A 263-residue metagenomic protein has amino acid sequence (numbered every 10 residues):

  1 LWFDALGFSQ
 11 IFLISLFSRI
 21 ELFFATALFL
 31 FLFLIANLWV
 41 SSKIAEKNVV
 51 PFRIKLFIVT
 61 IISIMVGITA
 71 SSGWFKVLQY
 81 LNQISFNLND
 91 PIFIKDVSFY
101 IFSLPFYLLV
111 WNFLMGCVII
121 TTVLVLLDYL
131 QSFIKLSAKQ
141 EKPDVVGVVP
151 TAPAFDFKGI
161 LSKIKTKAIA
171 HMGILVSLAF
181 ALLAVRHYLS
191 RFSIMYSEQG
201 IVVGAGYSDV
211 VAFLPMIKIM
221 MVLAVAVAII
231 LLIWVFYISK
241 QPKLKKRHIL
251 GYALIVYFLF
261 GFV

Functional and structural regions predicted by a protein language model:
L1, L6-K95, L104, L108-V263: Contiguous transmembrane helix-bundle modules in multi-pass membrane proteins
I101: Active-site cores that bind ATP or allylic diphosphates and position pyrophosphate for catalysis
